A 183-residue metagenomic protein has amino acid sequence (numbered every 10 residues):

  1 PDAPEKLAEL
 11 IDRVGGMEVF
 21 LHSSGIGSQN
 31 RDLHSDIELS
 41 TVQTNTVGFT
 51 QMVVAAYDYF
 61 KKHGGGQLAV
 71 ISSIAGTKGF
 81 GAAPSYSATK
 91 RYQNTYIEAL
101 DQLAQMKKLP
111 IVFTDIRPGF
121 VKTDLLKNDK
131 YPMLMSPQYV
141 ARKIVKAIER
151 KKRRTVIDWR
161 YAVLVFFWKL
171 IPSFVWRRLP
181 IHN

Functional and structural regions predicted by a protein language model:
P1-K6: The beta1-alpha1 cofactor-binding region of Rossmann-like NAD(H)/NADP(H)-dependent oxidoreductases
S23-Q29: Conserved NAD(P)H cofactor-binding loop of Rossmann-fold oxidoreductase domains
N30-Q43: Short alpha-helical oligomerization interface
V53, T89: Active-site helix of classical SDR
S73: Residue(s) in the substrate-gating loop at a strand-loop-helix junction that position the organic substrate next
K78-P84, D129: Active-site loop immediately N-terminal to the catalytic Tyr-X3-Lys motif of short-chain dehydrogenase/reductase
D115, K127-V165: C-terminal helical subdomain
